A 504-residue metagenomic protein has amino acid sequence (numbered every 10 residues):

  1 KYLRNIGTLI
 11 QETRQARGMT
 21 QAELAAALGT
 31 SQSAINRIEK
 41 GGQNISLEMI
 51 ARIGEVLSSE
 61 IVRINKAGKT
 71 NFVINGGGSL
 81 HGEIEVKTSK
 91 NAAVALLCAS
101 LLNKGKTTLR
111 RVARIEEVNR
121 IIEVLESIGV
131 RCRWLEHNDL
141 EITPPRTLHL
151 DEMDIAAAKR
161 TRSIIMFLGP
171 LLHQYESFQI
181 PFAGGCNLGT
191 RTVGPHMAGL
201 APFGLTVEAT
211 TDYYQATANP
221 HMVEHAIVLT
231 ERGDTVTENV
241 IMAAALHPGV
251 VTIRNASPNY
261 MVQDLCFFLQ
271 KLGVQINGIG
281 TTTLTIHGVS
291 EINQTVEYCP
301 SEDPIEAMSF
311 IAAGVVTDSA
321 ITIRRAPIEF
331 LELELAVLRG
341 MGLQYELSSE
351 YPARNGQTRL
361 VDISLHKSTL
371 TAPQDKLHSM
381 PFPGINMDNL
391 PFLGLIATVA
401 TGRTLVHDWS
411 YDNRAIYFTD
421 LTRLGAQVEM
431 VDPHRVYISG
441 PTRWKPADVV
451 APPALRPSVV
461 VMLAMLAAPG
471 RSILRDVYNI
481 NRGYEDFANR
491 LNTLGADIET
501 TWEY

Functional and structural regions predicted by a protein language model:
K1-N5: N-terminal flexible/basic segments that precede or flank functional cores
T8, G42, P170: Gly/Ser/Thr-rich helix-start
T8-A27, R52: Short basic helix-loop element that most often maps to the first helix and adjoining turn of HTH DNA-binding modules
E12, Q32-S33, R37, S46-V56 (+1 more regions): Short, structured segments at the rim of ligand-binding sites
